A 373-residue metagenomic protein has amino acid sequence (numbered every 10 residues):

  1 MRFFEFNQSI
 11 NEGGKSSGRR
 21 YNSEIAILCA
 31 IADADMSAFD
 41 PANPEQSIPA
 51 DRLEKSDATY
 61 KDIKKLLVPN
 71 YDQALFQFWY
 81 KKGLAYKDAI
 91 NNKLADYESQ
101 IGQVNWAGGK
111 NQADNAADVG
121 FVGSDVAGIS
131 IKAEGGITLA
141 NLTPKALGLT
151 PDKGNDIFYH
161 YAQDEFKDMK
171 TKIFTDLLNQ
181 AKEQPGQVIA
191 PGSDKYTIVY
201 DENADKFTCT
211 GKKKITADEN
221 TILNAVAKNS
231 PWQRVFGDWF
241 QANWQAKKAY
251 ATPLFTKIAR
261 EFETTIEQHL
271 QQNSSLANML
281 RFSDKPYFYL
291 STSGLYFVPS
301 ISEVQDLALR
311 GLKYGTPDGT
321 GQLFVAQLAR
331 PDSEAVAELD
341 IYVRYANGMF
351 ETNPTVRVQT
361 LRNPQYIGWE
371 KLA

Functional and structural regions predicted by a protein language model:
M1-I10: Short acidic, low-complexity intrinsically disordered linear motifs used for protein-protein interactions
S9-A117, F121-A373: Short, positively charged
